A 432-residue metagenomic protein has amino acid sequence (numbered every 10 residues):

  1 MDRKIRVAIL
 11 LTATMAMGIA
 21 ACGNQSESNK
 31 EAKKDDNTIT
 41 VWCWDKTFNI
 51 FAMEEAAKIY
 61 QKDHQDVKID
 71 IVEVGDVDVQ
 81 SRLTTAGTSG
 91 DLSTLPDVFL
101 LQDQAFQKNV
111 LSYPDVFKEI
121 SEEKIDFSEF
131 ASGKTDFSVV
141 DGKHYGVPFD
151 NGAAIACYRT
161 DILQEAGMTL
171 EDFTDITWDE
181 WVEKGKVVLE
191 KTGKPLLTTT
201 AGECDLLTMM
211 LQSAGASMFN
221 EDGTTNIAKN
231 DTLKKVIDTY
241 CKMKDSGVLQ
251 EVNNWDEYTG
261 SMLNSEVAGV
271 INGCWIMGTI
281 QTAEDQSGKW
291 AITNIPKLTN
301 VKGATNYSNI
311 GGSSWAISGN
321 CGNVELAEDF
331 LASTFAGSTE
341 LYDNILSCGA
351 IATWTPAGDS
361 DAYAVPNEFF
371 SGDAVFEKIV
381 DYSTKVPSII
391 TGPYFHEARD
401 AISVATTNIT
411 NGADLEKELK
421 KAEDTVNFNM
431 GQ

Functional and structural regions predicted by a protein language model:
M1-T40, K62, K417-K420, D424-Q432: Short, low-complexity disordered leader/linker segments with a strong preference for bacterial N-terminal type II
K34-K46, V67-V72, D97-V98, Y145: Short, well-ordered beta-strand elements
T38-E55, D76, G152, P393-Y394: Extracytoplasmic "Venus flytrap"
I59, D63-F130, E165-G167, E266-G269 (+1 more regions): Extracytoplasmic "Venus flytrap"/periplasmic binding protein-like
L100-I155, V182-K184, M209, A291-I295 (+1 more regions): Hinge/lid segment of periplasmic solute-binding proteins
N109, I276-S287, T299-A401: C-terminal lobe and pocket-closing loops of periplasmic/extracytoplasmic Venus-flytrap solute-binding proteins
K143-F149, A154, Q164, D179-N226 (+2 more regions): Extracytoplasmic/periplasmic solute-binding protein
E183-V187, G223-V252, I295: Glycine-centered hinge/linker elements that transmit conformational signals in sensory and ligand-binding systems
